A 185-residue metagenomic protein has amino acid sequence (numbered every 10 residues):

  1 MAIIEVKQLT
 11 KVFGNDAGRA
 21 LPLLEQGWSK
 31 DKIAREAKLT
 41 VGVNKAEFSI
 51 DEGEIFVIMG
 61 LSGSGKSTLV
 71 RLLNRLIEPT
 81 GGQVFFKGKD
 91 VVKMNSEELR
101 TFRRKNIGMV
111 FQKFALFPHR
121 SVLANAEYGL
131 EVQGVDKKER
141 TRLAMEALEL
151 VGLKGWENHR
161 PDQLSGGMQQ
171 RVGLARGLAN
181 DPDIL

Functional and structural regions predicted by a protein language model:
P22-K32, K89-D90, E127, E131-G134 (+1 more regions): Conserved ABC ATPase "signature" region
I33-K38, V92-G108, V132, K137-K138: ABC ATPase NBD coupling module
N74: Helix-to-loop junction immediately C-terminal to a conserved catalytic motif
G82-D90: Conserved ABC transporter NBD signature motif
M94-E97, R142, N158-R160: Interfacial catalytic loop of ABC nucleotide-binding domains
R104, H159-D162, N180: Conserved signature/switch motifs of ABC ATPase nucleotide-binding domains
R120-E127: Short coil-to-helix segment of the ABC ATPase nucleotide-binding domain corresponding to the Q-loop/switch region
L174: Hydrophobic anchor residue at the start of the ABC signature
